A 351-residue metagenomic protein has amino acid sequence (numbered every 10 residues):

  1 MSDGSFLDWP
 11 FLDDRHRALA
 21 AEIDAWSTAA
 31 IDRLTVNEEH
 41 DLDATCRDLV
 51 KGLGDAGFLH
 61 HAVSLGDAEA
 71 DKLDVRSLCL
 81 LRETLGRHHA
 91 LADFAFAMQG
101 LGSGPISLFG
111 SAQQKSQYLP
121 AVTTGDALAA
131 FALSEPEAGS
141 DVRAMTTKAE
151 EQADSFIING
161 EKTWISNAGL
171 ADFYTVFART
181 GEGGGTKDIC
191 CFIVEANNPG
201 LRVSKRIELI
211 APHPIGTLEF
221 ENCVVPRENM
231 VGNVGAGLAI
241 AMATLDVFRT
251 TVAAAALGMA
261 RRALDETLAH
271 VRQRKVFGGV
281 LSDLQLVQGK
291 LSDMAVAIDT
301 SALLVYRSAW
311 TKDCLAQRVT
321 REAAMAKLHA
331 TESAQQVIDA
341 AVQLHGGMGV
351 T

Functional and structural regions predicted by a protein language model:
M1-R87, F109-Q114, A121, G125 (+3 more regions): Alpha-helical interface subdomain recognition
R87, T163-G169, L209-I210, V247-T251: Glycine-rich phosphate/pyrophosphate-binding beta-alpha loops
A90-Q113, G139-V142: N-terminal glycine-rich flavin-associated loop
G125-L133: A short, Trp-centered hydrophobic/proline-enriched beta-strand micro-motif
E137-K148, L209: Active-site-adjacent elements of ketosynthase-type condensing enzymes
A144, N197-P226: Flexible, small-/acidic-enriched active-site or ligand-binding loops
S155, N159-R202: A short core secondary-structure module
E221-I240: Long, acidic (Asp/Glu-rich), low-complexity accessory segments flanking structured domains
